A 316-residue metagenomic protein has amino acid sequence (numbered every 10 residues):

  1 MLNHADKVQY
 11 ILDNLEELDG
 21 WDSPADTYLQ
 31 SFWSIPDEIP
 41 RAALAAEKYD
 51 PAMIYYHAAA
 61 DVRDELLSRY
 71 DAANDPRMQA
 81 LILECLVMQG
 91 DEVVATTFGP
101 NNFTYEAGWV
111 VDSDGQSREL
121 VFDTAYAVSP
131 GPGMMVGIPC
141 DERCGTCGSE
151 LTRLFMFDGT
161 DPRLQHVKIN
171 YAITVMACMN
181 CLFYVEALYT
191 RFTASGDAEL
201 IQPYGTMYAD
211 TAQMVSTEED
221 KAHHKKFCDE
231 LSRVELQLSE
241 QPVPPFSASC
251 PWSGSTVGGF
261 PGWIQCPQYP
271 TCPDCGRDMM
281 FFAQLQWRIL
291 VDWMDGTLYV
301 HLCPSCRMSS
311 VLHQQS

Functional and structural regions predicted by a protein language model:
M1-S316: Preference for intrinsically disordered or flexible, low-complexity segments and adjacent hinge/connector residues
